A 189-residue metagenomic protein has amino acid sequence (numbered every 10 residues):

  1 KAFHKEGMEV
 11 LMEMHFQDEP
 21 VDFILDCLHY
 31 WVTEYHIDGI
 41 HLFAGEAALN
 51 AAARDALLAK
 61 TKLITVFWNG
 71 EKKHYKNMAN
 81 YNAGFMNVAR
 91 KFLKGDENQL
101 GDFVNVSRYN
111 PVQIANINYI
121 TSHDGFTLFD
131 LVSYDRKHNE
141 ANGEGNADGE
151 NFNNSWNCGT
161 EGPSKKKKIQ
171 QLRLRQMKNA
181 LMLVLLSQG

Functional and structural regions predicted by a protein language model:
K1-L42: Substrate-binding cleft of carbohydrate-active enzyme catalytic domains
M8, D18-D26, E46, E150 (+1 more regions): Conserved structured core elements
H15, A44-G45, T121-D124: Short, well-ordered beta-to-alpha junction loops that form the rim of enzyme active sites and present histidine/acidic
H29, G45, W68: Flexible loop residues that form catalytic and substrate-binding hotspots at small-molecule/glycan-binding clefts
H36, L49-G189: Conserved alpha/beta catalytic core and glycan-binding cleft of carbohydrate-active enzymes
